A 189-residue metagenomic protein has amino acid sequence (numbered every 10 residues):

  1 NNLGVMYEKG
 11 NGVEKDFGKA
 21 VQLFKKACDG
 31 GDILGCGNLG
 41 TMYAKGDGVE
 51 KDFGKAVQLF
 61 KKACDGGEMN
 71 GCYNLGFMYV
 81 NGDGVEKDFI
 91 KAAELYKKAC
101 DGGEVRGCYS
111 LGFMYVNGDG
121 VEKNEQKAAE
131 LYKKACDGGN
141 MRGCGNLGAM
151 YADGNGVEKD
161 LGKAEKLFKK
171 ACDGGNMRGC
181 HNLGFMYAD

Functional and structural regions predicted by a protein language model:
N2-K9, N38-K45, C72-N81, C108-N117 (+2 more regions): Hydrophobic face of amphipathic alpha-helices that form TPR/SEL1-like repeat modules and related alpha-solenoid
Y7, N11-K15, D29, D47-K51 (+7 more regions): Short coil/turn and helix-start
G18, Q22, G54, Q58 (+4 more regions): Intrinsically disordered, low-complexity polar segments enriched in Ser/Thr/Pro and acidic
